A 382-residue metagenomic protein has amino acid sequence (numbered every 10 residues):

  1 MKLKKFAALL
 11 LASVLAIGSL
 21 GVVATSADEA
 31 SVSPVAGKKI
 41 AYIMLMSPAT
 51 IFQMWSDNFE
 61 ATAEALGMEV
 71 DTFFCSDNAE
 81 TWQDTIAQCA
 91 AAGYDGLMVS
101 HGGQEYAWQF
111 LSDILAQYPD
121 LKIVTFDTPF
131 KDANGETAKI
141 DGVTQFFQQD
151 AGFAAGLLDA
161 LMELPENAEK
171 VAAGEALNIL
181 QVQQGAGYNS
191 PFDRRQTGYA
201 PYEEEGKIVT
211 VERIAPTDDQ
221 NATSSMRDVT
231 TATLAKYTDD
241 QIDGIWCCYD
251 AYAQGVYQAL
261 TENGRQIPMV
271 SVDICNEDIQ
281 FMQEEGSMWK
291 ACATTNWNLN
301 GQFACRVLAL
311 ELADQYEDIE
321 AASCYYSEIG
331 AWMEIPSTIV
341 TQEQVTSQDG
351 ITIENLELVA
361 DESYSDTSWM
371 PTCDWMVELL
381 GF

Functional and structural regions predicted by a protein language model:
M1-K39, E64-A65, A91, D113-D120 (+2 more regions): Short, low-complexity disordered leader/linker segments with a strong preference for bacterial N-terminal type II
D28-S31, A36-K38, A176-A186, F303-F382: Hinge/cleft segment of the Venus flytrap/periplasmic-binding protein
V32, G37-N58, T62, D71-D84 (+4 more regions): Extracytoplasmic "Venus flytrap"
P34, T144-L177, M226-R227, I274-D278 (+2 more regions): Hydrophobic alpha-helical segments within soluble ligand-binding/sensing domains
I51-M68, F153-L157, N189-T210, S225-V229 (+1 more regions): Short, solvent-exposed amphipathic alpha-helices that sit in or adjacent to ligand/effector-binding or catalytic
E64-S76, N178-Q181, Y202-T223: Short beta-strand elements in bilobed, periplasmic/extracellular small-molecule ligand-binding domains
A91, G96-Y118, G198, I214-F281 (+2 more regions): Hydrophobic alpha-helical
S112-G152, E169-N178, E277-E284, M288: Flexible loop/hinge segments that line or gate small-molecule binding clefts
